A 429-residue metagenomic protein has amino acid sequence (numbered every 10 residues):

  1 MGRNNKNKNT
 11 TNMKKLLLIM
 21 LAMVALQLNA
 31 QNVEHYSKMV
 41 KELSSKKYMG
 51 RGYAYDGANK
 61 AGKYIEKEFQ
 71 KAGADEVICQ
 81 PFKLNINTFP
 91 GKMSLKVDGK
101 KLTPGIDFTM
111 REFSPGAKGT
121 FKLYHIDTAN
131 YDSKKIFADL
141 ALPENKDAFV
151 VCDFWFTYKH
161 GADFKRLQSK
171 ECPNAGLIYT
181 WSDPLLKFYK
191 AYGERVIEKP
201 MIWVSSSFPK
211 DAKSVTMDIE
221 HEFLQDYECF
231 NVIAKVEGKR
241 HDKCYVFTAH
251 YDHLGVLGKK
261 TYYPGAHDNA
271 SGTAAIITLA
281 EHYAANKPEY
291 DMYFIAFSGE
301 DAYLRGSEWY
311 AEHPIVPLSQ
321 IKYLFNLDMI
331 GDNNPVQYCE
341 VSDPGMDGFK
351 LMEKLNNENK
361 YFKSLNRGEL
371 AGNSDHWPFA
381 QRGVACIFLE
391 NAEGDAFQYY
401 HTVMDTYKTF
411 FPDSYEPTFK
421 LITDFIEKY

Functional and structural regions predicted by a protein language model:
M1-N32: Bacterial Sec-dependent N-terminal signal peptides
N32-D56, A72, I78, K92-V97 (+3 more regions): N-terminal capping segment at the start of a domain
N32-Y48, Y53, Y64-A72, E76 (+4 more regions): Catalytic-core environment of secreted peptidases
K46-D56, P81-K83, D153-T157, E220-E222 (+5 more regions): Second-shell loop/turn segments in exported
M49-G161: Noncatalytic luminal/extracellular "stalk/propeptide" segments of secretory-pathway proteins
P115-K134, D183-P264, E281, A285 (+1 more regions): Soluble metallo-hydrolase cores and metallopeptidase-like ectodomains found primarily in the secretory/periplasmic
E281, A396-Y429: His/Asp/Glu-rich mid-to-C-terminal helical/loop segments that flank catalytic regions of hydrolases
P288, F297-F397: Metal-dependent peptidase/peptidase-like ectodomains
